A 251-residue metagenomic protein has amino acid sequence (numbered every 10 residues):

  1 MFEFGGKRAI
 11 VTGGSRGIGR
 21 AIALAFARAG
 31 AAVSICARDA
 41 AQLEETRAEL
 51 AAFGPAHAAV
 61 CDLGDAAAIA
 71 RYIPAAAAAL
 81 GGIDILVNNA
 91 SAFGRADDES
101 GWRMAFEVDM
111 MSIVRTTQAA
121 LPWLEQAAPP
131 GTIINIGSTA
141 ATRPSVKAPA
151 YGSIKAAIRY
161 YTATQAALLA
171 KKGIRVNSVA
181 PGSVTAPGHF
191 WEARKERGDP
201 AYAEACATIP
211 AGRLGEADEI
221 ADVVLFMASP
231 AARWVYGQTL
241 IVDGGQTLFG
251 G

Functional and structural regions predicted by a protein language model:
F2, R143, V224-L225, Y236-G251: Short C-terminal tail/terminal secondary-structure segment of NAD(P)H-dependent dehydrogenase/reductase domains
R8, S15-G17: Conserved glycine-rich cofactor-binding loop
R103, S178, D199-V235, V242-G244: C-terminal helical subdomain
T117, I154: Active-site helix of classical SDR
P122, A167-L168, R233: Alpha-helical segment proximal to the catalytic Tyr-Lys
S138: Residue(s) in the substrate-gating loop at a strand-loop-helix junction that position the organic substrate next
A170, R175, V235-G237: Short, small/polar-rich loop/turn modules that mediate ligand/substrate recognition or access, typified
